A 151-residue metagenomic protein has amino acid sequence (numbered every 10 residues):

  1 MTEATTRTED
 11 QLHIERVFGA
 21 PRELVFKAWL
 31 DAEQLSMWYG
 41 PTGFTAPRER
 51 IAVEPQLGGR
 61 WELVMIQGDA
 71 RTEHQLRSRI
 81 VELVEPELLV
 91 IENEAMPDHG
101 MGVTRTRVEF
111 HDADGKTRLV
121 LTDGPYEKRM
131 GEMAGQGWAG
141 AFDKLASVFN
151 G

Functional and structural regions predicted by a protein language model:
M1-A46: Hydrophobic ligand-binding cavity/cleft-lining segments
E9-E15, R22, R60, Q75 (+3 more regions): Intrinsic-disorder/low-complexity, polar/charged segments enriched in Ser/Thr/Lys/Arg/Asp/Glu/Gln
H13, E33-E73: Short beta-edge strand/loop motif at the mouth of beta-sheet-based domains
R16, R50-V53, Q75-E82, E94 (+1 more regions): Hydrophobic/aromatic beta-strand elements that line small-molecule binding cavities or substrate pockets in beta-rich
V25, L35, W61, I80 (+4 more regions): Hydrophobic pocket/interface hotspot
L30, F142-N150: Short amphipathic alpha-helical signal-transduction/dimerization elements
T42-P47, D69-R77, E92-H99, E127: Vicinal oxygen chelate
E87-G140: Beta-strand/loop substructures that line and gate deep hydrophobic ligand-binding cavities in soluble
